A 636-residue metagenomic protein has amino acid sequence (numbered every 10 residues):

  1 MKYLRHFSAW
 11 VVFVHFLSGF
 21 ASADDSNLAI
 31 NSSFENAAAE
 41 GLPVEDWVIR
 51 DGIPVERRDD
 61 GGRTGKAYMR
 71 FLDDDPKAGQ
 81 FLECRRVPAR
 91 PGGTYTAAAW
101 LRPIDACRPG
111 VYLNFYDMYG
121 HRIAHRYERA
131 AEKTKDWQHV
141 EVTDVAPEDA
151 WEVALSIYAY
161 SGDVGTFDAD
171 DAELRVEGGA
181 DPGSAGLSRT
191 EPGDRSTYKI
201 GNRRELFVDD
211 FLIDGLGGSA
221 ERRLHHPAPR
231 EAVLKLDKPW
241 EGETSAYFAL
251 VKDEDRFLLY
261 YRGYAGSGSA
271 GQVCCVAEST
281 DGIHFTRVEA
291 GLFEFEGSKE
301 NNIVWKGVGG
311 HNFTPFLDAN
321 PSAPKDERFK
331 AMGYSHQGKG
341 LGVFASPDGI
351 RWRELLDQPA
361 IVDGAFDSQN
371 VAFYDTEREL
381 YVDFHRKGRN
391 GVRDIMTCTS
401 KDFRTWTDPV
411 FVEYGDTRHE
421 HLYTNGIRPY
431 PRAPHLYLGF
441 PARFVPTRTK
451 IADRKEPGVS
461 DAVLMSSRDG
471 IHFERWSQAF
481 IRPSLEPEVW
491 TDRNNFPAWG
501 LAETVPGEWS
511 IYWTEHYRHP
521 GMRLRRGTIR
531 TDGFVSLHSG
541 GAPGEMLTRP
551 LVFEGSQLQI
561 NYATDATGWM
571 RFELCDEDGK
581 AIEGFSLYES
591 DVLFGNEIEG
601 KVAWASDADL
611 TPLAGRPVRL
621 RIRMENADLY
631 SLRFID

Functional and structural regions predicted by a protein language model:
M1-H6: Positively charged n-region of N-terminal signal peptides that target proteins for export
S8-G19: Bacterial N-terminal signal peptides
A9, E40-P43, P324, N390: Alpha-helix capping and helix-coil boundary motifs
F16-L17, A150-W151, E354, T447: Juxtamembrane/membrane-water interface recognition
S22-A185: Extracellular and organelle-lumenal recognition/adhesion modules and their flexible linkers in secreted
S184-D636: Carbohydrate-active catalytic/glycan-binding domains of CAZyme proteins, especially the secreted or lumenal ectodomains
